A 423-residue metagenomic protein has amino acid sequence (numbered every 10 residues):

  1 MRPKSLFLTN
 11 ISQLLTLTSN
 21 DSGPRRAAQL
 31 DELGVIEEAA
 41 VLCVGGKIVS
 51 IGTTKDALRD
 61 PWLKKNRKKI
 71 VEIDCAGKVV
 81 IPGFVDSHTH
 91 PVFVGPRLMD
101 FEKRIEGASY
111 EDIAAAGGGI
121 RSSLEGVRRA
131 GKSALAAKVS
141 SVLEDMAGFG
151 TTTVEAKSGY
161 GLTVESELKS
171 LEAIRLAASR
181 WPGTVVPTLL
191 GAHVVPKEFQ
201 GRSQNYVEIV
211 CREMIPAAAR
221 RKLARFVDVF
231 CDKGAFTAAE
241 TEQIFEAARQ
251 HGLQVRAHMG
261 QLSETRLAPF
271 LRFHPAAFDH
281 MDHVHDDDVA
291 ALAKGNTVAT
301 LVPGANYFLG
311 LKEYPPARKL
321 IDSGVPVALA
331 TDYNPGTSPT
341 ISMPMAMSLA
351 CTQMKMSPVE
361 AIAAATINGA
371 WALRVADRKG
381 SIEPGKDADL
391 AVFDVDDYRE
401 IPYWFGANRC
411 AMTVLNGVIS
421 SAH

Functional and structural regions predicted by a protein language model:
M1-R2, T16-V80: Histidine-rich, glycine-flanked metal-binding segment
P3-S12: Conserved N-terminal strand/loop that marks the beginning of ABC ATPase nucleotide-binding domains
F7, K69-D74, P187, T413: Conserved beta-strand scaffold positions in the cores of enzyme catalytic domains, especially in NTP/NDP-utilizing
I11, V41, G46, G77 (+15 more regions): Divalent metal-coordination and catalytic microenvironments
K64-K138: Metal-associated gating/positioning segment near the N- to mid-region
G118-S140, E144, T152-A268: Metal-coordinating catalytic core of metallo-dependent amide/deamination hydrolases
Q254, E264-S381, F393-Y398, F405-A407 (+1 more regions): Active-site-adjacent C-terminal substructures of enzyme catalytic domains
C410-H423: Short peripheral tails and domain-boundary helices/loops at the edges of structured domains
